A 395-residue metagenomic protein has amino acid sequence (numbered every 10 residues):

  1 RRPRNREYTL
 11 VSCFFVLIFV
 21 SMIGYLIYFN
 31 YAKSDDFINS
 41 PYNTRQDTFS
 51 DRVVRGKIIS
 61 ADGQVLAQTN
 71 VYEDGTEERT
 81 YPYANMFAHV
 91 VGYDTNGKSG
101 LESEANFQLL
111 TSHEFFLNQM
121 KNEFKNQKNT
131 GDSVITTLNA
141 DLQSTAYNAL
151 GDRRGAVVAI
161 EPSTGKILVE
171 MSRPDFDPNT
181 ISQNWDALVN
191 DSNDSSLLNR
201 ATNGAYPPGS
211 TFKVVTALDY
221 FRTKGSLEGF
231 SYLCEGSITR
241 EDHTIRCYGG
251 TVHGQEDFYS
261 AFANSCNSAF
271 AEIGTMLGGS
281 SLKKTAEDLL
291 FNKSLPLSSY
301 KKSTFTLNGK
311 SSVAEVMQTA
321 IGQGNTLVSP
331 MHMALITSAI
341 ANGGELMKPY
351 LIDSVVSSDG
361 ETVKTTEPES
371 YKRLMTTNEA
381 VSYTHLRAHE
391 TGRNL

Functional and structural regions predicted by a protein language model:
R1-W185, S196, A205, S280-D288 (+1 more regions): Periplasmic/cell-envelope proteins involved in peptidoglycan metabolism and beta-lactam response
D62, K121, S163-S210, V215-R387 (+1 more regions): Beta-lactam-recognizing serine transpeptidase/beta-lactamase-like catalytic domain environment
